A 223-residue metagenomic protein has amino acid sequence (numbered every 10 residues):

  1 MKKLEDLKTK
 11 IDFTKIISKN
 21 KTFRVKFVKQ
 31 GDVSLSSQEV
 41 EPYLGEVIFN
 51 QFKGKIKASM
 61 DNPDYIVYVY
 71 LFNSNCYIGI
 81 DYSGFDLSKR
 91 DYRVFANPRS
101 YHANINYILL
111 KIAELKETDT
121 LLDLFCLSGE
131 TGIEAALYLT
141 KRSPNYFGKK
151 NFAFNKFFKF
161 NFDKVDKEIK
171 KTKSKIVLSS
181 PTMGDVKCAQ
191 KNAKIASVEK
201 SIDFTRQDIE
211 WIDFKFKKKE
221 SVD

Functional and structural regions predicted by a protein language model:
M1-M60: Non-catalytic nucleic-acid substrate-recognition regions in nucleic-acid-modifying enzymes
K26-Q30, Y70-F72, Q207: Short loop/turn motifs enriched for small/polar and acidic residues
G54-Y68, L124-F125: Short, surface-exposed recognition loops or helix-turn segments adjacent to catalytic cores
V67-S83: C-terminal edge-of-domain segments
I78-I112: SAM-dependent Rossmann-like transferase core, predominantly class I methyltransferases with a strong bias toward
Y101-W211: Conserved S-adenosyl-L-methionine
W211-K218: Short conserved loop adjoining the S-adenosyl-L-methionine
E220-D223: Short SAM/SAH-binding signature in class I
